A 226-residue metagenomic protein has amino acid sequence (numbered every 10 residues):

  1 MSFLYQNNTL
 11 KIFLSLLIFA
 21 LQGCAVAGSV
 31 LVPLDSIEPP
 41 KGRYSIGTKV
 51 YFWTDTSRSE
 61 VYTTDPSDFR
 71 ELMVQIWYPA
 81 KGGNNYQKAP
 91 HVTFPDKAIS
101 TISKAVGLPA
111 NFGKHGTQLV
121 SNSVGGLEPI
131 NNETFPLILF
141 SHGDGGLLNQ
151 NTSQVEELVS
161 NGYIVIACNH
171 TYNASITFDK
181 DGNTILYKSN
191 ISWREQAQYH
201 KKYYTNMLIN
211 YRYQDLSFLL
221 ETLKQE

Functional and structural regions predicted by a protein language model:
S2-F13: Bacterial N-terminal signal peptides that target proteins for export
I12-A20: Sec-dependent N-terminal signal peptides
G28-I138: Domain-level recognition of soluble alpha/beta enzyme cores, biased toward histidine phosphatases/phosphomutases
Y44, F69, N151, I209 (+1 more regions): A structural signal for well-ordered alpha-helical scaffolds and beta->alpha junctions
I76, L158, L216: Divalent metal-coordination and catalytic microenvironments
V120-F135, F140-F178: Short substrate-entry loop that stabilizes the transition state in hydrolases
Y172, F178-E226: Alpha/beta-hydrolase active-site loop
